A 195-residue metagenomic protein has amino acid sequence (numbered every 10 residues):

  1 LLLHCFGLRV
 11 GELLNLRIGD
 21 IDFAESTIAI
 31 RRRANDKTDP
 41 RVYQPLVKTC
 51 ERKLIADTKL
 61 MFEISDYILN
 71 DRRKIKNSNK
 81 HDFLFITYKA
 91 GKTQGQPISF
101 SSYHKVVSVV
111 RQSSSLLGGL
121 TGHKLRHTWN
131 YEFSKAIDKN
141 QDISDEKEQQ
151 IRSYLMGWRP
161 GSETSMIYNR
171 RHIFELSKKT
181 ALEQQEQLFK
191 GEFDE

Functional and structural regions predicted by a protein language model:
L1-G11: Short pre-functional
L3, L14, S153: The alpha-helix within a helix-turn-helix
L8-V10, C50-L54, S65, D71-R72 (+1 more regions): Short, cationic motifs built from Arg/Lys/His that form the positively charged side of catalytic pockets
L16-F62: Conserved tyrosine-mediated DNA breakage-rejoining catalytic core shared by Y-recombinases
P40-V42, K92-S99, D138-E146: Short, flexible/disordered intra-domain loops and linkers
D57-G118: Active-site/catalytic core of tyrosine-dependent DNA strand-transfer enzymes
H104-Y154, W158-S162: Short, basic (Lys/Arg/His-rich) helix/loop patches that form interaction surfaces in the mid-to-C-terminal regions
M156-E186: Catalytic-site neighborhood detector that most strongly recognizes the C-terminal catalytic loop/helix of tyrosine
